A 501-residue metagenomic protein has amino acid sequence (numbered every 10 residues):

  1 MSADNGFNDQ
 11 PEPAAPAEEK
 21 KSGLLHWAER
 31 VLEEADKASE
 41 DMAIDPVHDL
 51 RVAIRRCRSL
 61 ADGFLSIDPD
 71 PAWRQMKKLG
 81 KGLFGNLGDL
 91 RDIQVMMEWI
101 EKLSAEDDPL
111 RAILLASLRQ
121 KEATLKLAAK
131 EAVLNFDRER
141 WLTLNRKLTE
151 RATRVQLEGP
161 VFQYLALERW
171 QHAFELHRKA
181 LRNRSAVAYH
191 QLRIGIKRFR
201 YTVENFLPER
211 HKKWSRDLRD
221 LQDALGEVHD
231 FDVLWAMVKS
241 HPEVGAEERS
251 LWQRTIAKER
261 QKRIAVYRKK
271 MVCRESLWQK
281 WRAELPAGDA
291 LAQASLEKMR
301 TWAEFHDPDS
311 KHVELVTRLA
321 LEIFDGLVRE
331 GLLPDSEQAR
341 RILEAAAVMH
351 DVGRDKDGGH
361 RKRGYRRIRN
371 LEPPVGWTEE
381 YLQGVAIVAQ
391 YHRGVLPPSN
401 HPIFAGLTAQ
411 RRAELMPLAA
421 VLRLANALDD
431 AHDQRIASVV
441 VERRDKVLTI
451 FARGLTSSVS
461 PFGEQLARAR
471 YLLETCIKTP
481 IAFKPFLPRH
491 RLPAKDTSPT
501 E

Functional and structural regions predicted by a protein language model:
M1-D289: Function-determining surface determinants
A15-P16, E158, S295-L315, A346-R354: Active-site flanking loop/helix segments enriched in acidic
E29-L32, D36, Q171-F174, R178 (+4 more regions): Amphipathic, well-packed alpha-helical segments that form the structural scaffold of globular domains
Q253, R363-L371, W377-T378, K446-R453 (+1 more regions): Divalent-cation-assisted or electrostatically stabilized phosphate/pyrophosphate-binding catalytic cores
D289-L296, A339-R340, V441-R444: Flexible hinge/switch segments at interdomain interfaces of large molecular machines
A303, H312, F324-V441: Divalent metal-dependent catalytic cores for phosphoryl transfer on phosphate-bearing substrates
L428-F483: Low-complexity, glycine/alanine/valine/leucine- and proline-rich hydrophobic stretches
C476-D496: A short amphipathic beta-strand at an alpha->beta junction
